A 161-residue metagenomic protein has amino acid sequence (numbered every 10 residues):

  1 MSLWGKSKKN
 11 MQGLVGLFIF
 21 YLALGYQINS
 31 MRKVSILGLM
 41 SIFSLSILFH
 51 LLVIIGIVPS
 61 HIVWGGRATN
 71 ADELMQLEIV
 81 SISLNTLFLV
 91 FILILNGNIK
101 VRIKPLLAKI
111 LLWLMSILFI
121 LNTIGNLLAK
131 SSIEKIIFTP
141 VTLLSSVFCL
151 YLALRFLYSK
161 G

Functional and structural regions predicted by a protein language model:
K6-N10: Polybasic, lysine-rich low-complexity intrinsically disordered segments
N29-R32, I36, I54-I79, V101: Interfacial loop at the N-terminal end of multi-pass membrane proteins
S35-F49, T142-V147: Alpha-helical transmembrane segments of integral membrane proteins, especially early/N-terminal helices
L45, L52-I54, A71-G97, W113-I117: Core segments of alpha-helical transmembrane spans in multipass integral membrane proteins
W64-D72, P105, S131-T142: Non-cytosolic membrane-interface motifs at loop->transmembrane helix junctions
A108-G125: Hydrophobic alpha-helical membrane segments
T123-F138, L157: Membrane-helix boundary connector in multi-pass membrane proteins
S145-G161: Membrane-water interface at the C-terminal end of transmembrane alpha helices
